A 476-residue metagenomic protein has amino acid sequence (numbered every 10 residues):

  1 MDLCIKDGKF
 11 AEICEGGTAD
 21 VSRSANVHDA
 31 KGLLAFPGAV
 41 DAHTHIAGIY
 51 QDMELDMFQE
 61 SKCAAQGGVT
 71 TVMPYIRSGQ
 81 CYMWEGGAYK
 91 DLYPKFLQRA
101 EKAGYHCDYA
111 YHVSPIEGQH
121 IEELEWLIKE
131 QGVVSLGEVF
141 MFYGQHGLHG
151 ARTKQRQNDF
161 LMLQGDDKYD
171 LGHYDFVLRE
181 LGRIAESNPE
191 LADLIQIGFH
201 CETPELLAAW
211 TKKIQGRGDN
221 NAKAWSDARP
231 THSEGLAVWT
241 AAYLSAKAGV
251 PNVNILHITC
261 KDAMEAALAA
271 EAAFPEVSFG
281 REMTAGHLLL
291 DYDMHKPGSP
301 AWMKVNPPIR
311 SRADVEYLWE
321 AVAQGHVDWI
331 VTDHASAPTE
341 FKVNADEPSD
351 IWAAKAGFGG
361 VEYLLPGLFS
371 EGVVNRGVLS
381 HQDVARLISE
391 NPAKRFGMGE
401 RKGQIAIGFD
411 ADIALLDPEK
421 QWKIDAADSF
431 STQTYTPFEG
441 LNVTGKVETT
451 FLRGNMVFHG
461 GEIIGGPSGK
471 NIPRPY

Functional and structural regions predicted by a protein language model:
M1-F36, P473: Histidine-rich, glycine-flanked metal-binding segment
G8, G32, H43, A64 (+13 more regions): Divalent metal-coordination and catalytic microenvironments
V27-A100: Metal-associated gating/positioning segment near the N- to mid-region
P74, A110-V113, N252-H257: Short catalytic-loop micro-motif centered on adjacent basic/acidic residues
K95-S114: A glycine-rich helix N-cap at a beta->alpha junction
E122-I330: Histidine/acidic residue-rich metal-binding segments in metalloenzymes
N220-G249, W302, Q324, W329 (+1 more regions): His/Asp/Glu-enriched, well-ordered alpha-helical/loop segment that forms or immediately abuts the divalent-metal
K342-A353, I407-P473: C-terminal cap of metal-dependent C-N hydrolases
